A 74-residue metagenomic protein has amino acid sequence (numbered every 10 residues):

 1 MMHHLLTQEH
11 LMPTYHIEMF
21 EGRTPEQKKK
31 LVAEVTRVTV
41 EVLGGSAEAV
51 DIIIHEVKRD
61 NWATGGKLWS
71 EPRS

Functional and structural regions predicted by a protein language model:
M1-L11: Short, Lys/Arg-enriched N-terminal segments with co-localized hydrophobic residues within the first ~10-30 amino acids
H4-L5, G22, G66: Glycine-centered flexibility motif
T7-Q8, A33, S70: Generic detector of low-complexity/intrinsically disordered segments and short hydrophobic N-terminal stretches
L11-M12, H16, K58: A general marker of short, structured functional hotspots
T14, E21-I54: Amphipathic, hydrophobic secondary-structure cores in small proteins
I17-E18, G22, P72-S74: Short, surface-exposed, charge-dense and proline/glycine-enriched linear segments
S46-S74: C-terminal structural segments of small proteins and small subunits
